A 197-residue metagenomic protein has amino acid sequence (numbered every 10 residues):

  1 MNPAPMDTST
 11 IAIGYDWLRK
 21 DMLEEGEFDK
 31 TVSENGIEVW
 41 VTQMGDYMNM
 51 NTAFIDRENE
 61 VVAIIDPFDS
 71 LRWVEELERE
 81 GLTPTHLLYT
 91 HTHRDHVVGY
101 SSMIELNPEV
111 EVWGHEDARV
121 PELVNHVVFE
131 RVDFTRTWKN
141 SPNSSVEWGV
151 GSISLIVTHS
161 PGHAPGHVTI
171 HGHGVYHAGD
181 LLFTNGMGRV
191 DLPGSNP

Functional and structural regions predicted by a protein language model:
M1-D29, N35, P197: Accessory terminal helices/loops
D7-D21, G45-N49, R57-N59, L123-P142 (+2 more regions): Active-site-proximal loop/helix segment associated with metal-binding centers of metalloenzymes
E25-E80, T169-G179, T184: Conserved beta-strand hairpin/beta-sheet module of binuclear metal-dependent hydrolase folds, prominently
N35-V41, S144-S145, I153-I156: Short, hydrophobic/aromatic-rich segments at coil-to-beta transitions
M44-D46, D117, G162: Residues that form or immediately flank small-molecule/cofactor binding pockets and catalytic motifs
M48, V62, D69-S154: Active-site HxH/HxHxD metal-binding segment of metal-dependent hydrolases
F54, T90, S160: Conserved S/T- and glycine-rich ATP-binding loop of Class I adenylate-forming
F134, S154-H159, A164-P197: Metallo-beta-lactamase
